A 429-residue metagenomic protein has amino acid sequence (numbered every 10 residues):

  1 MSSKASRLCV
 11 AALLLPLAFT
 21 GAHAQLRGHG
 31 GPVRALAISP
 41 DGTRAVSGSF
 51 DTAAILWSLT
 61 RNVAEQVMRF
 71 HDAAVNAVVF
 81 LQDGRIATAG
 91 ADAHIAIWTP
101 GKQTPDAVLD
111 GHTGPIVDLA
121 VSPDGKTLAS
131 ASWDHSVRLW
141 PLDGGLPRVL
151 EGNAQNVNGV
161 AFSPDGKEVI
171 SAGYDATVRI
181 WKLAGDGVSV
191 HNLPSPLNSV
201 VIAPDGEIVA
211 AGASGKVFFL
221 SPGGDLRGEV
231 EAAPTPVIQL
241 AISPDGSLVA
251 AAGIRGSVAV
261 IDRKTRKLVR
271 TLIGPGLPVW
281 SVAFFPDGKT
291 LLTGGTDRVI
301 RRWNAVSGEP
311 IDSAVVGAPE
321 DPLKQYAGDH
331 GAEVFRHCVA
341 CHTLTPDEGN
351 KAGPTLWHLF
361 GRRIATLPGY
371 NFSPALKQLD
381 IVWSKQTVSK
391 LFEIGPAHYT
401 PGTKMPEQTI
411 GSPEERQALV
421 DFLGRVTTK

Functional and structural regions predicted by a protein language model:
Q25-V33, M68-V75, D110-I116, L150-V157 (+4 more regions): WD40/WD-repeat beta-propeller blade N-cap
P40-D41, L81-D83, P123-D124, P164-D165 (+3 more regions): Residue-level detector of Asp-centered blade-edge/turn motifs that repeat once per structural unit in beta-propeller
A45, I86-A87, L128, V169 (+3 more regions): Hydrophobic beta-strand positions that form the internal "hydrophobic ladder" of WD40/Gbeta-like beta-propeller blades
G48-D51, A89-D92, A131-D134, A172-D175 (+3 more regions): Conserved strand-to-loop turn within each blade of WD40 beta-propeller repeats
G308-V334: Electrostatic cytochrome c docking/interface patches
G331, F335-L344, L419, L423: The canonical Cys-X-X-Cys-His
S384-K429: C-terminal capping alpha-helices of c-type cytochrome domains
